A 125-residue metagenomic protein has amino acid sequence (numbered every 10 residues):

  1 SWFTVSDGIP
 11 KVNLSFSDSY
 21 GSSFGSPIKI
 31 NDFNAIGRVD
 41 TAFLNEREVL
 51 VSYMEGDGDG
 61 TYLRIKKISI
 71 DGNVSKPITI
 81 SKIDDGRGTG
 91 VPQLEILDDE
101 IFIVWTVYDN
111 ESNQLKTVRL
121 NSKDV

Functional and structural regions predicted by a protein language model:
S1-V125: Extracellular, repeat-based ectodomains that mediate carbohydrate processing or recognition
